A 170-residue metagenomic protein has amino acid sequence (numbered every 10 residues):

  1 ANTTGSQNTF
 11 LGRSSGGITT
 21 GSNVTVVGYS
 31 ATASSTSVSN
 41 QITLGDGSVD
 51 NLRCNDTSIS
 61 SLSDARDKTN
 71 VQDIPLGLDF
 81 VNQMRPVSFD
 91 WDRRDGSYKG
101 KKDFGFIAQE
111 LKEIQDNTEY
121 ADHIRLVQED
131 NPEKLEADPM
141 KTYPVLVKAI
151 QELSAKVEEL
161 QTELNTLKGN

Functional and structural regions predicted by a protein language model:
A1-S63: Glycine- and small/polar-enriched repetitive beta-structure motifs of secreted/surface proteins
F10, P75, G105-F106, E136 (+1 more regions): Short aromatic/basic micro-patch
A33, V49, P86, R94 (+1 more regions): Acidic glycine-/aspartate-rich tracts in secreted/extracellular proteins
S35-N40, L44, S61-N70, S88-K102: Active-site-adjacent substrate-recognition loops and nearby beta-strands within hydrolase catalytic domains
S48-D73, G77-F80, E152-N170: Glycine-rich, low-complexity segments
G77-R93: Acidic, glycine-rich loop-and-strand cores that form catalytic or ligand-binding grooves in diverse globular domains
L111: Active-site-adjacent helical/loop segments in soluble small-molecule enzymes
D122-N170: C-terminal intramolecular chaperone/auto-processing assembly modules
